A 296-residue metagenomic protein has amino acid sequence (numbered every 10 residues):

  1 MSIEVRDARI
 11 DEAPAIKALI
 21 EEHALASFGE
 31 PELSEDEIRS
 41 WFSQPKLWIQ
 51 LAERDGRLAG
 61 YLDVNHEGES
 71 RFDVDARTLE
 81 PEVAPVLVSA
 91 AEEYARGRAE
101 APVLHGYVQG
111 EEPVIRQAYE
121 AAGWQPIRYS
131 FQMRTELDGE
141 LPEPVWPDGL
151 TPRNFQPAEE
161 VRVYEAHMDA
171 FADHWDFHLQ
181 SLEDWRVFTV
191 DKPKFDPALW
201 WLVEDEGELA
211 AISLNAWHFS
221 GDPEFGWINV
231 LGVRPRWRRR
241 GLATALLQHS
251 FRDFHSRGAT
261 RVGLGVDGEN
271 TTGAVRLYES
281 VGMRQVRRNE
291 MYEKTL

Functional and structural regions predicted by a protein language model:
I3-I16, T151-E165: A short beta-loop-alpha structural element at the N-terminal edge of CoA-dependent acyl/N-acetyltransferase catalytic
I10-D11, I20-R98, H105-V108, D205 (+1 more regions): Conserved donor-binding loop and adjoining core beta-sheet/short helix segment in diverse acyl/aminoacyl transferases
A18-L33, S40-W41, E165-L179, D191-P193: Helix-loop element at the rim of GNAT/NAT acetyltransferase active sites that forms part of the acceptor-substrate
N65-R71, A76-G149, E290-K294: Acyl-donor-binding surface of acyltransferase catalytic domains
E80-Y94, V230-V233, R239-R252, S256 (+1 more regions): Conserved acetyl-CoA-binding loop-helix of GNAT-fold acetyltransferases
I115-Y119, Y278, M283: Conserved active-site tyrosine of GNAT-family acetyltransferases
Q132-T151, T260-V275, G282-L296: C-terminal "cap" of GNAT-fold acetyltransferases
A172-D222, L231, P235, T244: Phosphate-binding active sites in nucleotide-utilizing proteins
